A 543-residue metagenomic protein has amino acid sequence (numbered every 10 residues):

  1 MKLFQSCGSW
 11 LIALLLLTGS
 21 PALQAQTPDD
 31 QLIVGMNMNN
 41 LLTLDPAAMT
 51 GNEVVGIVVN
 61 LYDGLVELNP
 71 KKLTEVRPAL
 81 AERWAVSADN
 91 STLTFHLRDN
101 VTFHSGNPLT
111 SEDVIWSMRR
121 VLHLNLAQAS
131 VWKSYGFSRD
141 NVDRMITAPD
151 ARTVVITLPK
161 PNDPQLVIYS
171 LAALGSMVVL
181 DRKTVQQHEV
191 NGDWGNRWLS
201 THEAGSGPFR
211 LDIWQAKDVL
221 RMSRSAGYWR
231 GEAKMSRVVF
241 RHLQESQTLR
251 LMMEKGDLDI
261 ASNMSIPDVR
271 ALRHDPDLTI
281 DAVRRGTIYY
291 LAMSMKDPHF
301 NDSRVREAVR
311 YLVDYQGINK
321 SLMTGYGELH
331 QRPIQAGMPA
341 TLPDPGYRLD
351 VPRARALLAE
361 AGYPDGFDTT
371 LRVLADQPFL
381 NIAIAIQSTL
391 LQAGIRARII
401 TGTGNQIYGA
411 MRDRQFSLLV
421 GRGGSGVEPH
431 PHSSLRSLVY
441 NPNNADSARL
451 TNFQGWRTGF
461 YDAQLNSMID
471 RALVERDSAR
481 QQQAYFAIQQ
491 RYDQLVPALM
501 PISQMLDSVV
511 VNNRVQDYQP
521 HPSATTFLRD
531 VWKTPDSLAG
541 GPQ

Functional and structural regions predicted by a protein language model:
Q26, H96, S134-Q187: Surface-exposed binding/hinge segments that line and control ligand-binding clefts or catalytic entry sites
I33, T110-S117, A151-T157, P161 (+7 more regions): Alpha-helical secondary-structure segments
G35-A88, R119, H202-P208: N-terminal lobe/hinge region of extracytoplasmic solute-binding protein
N39-V55, R77-L80, N107, A129 (+6 more regions): A structural "hinge/loop" feature
E53-G56, Q215, L312-A340, Q377-Q387 (+1 more regions): Detector for C-terminal structural segments
P70-K71, A172-E232, R237, V351-P352 (+2 more regions): Gly/Pro-rich hinge or "lid" segments in bacterial periplasmic/extracellular proteins
E82-Q128, V155-T157, Q165-L166, L249-M252 (+1 more regions): Aromatic- and charge-enriched surface segment that lines or borders ligand/interaction sites
R197, S225-A271, S388, R396-R398: Ligand-site clamp/hinge motif
